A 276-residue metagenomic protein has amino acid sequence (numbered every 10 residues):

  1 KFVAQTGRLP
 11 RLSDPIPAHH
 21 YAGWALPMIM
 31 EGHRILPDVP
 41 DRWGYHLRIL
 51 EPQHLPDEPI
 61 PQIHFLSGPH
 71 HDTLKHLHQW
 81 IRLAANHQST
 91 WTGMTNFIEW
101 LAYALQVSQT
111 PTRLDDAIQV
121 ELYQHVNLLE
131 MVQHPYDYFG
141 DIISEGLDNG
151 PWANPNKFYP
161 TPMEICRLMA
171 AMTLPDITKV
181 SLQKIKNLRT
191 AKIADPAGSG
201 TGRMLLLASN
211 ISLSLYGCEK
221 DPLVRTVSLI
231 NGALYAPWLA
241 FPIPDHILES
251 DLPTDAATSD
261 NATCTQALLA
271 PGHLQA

Functional and structural regions predicted by a protein language model:
K1-Y159, A233, A240: Non-catalytic, mostly N-terminal accessory regions of nucleic-acid modification and defense proteins
P162-D260: Conserved S-adenosyl-L-methionine
D255-A276: SAM/dcSAM-binding transferase cores
